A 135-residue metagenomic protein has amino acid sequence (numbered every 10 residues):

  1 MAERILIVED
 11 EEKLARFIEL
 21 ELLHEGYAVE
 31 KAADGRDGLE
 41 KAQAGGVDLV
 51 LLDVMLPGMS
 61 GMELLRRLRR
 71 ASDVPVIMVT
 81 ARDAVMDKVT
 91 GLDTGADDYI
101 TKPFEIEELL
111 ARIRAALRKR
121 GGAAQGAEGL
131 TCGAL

Functional and structural regions predicted by a protein language model:
R4, A115-L135: Short, Lys/Arg-enriched segments at the junction into DNA-binding effector domains of transcriptional regulators
E9: Conserved acidic carboxylate
A15, P57, A84, K102: The feature encodes the CheY-like receiver
R16-H24: Charged docking surfaces used in two-component/phosphorelay signaling
G26-A33, K41: Short hydrophobic/Thr-rich beta-strand motif most characteristic of the beta2 strand and flanking loop of CheY-like
D34-D37, S60-E63, D87: Acidic catalytic/metal-coordinating carboxylates
D53, T80: Active-site residues of response regulator receiver
